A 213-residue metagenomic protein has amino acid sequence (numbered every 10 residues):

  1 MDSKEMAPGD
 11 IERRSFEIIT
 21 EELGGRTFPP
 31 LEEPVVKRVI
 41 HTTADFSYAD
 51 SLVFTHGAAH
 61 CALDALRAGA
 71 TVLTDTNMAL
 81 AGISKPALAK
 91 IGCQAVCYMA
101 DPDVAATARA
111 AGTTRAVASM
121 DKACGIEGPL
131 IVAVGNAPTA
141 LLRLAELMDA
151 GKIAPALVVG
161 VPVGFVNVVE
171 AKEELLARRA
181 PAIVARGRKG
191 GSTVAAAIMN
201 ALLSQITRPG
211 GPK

Functional and structural regions predicted by a protein language model:
M1-P30: Charged, compositionally biased N-terminal leader segments and the immediate start of the first structured element
I18-R26, T42-F46, A65-G69, P86 (+5 more regions): Change "in soluble alpha/beta enzymes" to "in soluble alpha/beta proteins
T27-H41: N-terminal glycine-rich anion-binding loops that anchor highly charged ligand groups
D50-A65: A short, well-structured juxtamembrane/interface segment
D75, V158-G160, I198: Buried hydrophobic positions in well-ordered alpha/beta secondary-structure cores of metabolic enzymes
A79-G82, P138-L144, F165-V169, G191-A195: Short glycine/serine/threonine-rich phosphate/pyrophosphate-binding segments that cradle anionic phosphate groups
L88-E127: Long, charge-dense
A156, V166-K213: C-terminal functional extensions of proteins
